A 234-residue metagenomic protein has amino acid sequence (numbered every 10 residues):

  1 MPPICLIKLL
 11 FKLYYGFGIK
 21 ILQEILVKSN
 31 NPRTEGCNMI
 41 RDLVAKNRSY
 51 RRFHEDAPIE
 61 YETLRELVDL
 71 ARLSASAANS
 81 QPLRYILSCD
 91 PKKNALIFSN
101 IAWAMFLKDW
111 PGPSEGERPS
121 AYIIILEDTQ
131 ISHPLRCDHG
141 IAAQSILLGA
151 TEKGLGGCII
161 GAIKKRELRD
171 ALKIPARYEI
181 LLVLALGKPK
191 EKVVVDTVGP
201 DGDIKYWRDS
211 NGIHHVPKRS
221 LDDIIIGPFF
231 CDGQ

Functional and structural regions predicted by a protein language model:
L6-L13: Hydrophobic alpha-helical signal peptides and transmembrane signal-/tail-anchor segments that drive secretory-pathway
L13-G18, L22-Q234: Acidic, surface-exposed loops and disordered segments
